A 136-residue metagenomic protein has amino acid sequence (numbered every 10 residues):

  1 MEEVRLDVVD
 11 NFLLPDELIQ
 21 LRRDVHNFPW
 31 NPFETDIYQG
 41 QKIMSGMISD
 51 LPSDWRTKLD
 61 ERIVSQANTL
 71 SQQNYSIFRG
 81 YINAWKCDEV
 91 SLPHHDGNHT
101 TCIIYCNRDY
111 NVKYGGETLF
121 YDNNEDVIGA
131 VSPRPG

Functional and structural regions predicted by a protein language model:
M1-Q73: Non-heme Fe(II)/2-oxoglutarate
E61-G136: Catalytic core of non-heme Fe(II) oxygenases with the double-stranded beta-helix
